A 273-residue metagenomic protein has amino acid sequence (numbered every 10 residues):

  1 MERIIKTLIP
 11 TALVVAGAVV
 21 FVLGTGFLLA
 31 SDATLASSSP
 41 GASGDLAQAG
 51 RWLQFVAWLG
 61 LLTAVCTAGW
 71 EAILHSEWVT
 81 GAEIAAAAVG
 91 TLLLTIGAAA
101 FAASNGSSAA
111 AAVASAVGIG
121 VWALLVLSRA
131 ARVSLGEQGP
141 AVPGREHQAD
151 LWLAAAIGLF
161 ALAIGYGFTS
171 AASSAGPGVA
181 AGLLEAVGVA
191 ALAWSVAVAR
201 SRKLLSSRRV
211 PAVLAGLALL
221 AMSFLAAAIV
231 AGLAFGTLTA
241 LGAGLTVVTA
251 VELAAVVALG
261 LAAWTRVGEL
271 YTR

Functional and structural regions predicted by a protein language model:
M1-I4, L8-L23, A42-L61, V196 (+2 more regions): Soluble, non-transmembrane domains of integral membrane proteins
E2-I4, C66-I84, A123-L151, A193-L217 (+1 more regions): Cytoplasmic membrane-interface segments at the C-terminal ends of transmembrane helices
E2-I4, L29-F55, I73-T80, A98-V117 (+3 more regions): Membrane-helix interface and helix-disruption motif detector
R3-L35, W122-L124, G139-S174: N-terminal signal-anchor transmembrane alpha-helix
I9, S104-A131, H147-D150, A180-V187 (+1 more regions): Alpha-helical membrane-associated segments of multi-pass integral membrane proteins
A18-F21, I96, G120-L124, A161-I164 (+2 more regions): Hydrophobic core of alpha-helical transmembrane segments in multi-pass integral membrane proteins
A18-S31, A87-G106, A154-A171, L219-T237: Hydrophobic alpha-helical transmembrane segments and adjacent interfacial helices in integral membrane proteins
W52-T67, G118-A123, A181-V198, A254: Generic alpha-helical transmembrane segments
